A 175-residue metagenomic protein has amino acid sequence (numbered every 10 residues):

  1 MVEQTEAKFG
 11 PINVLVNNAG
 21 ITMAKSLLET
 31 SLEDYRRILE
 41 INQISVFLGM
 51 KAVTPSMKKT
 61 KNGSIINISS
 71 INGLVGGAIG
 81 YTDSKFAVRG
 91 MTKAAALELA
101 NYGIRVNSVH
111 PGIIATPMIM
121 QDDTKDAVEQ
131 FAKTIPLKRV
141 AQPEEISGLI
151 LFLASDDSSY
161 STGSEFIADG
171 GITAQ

Functional and structural regions predicted by a protein language model:
G10, A100, R105, S161-G163: Short, small/polar-rich loop/turn modules that mediate ligand/substrate recognition or access, typified
S26-L27, D34-R36, I119, A127 (+1 more regions): Substrate-binding pocket helix/loop in short-chain dehydrogenase/reductase
M50, S84, T92: Active-site helix of classical SDR
P55, L97-N101, S159: Alpha-helical segment proximal to the catalytic Tyr-Lys
S70: Residue(s) in the substrate-gating loop at a strand-loop-helix junction that position the organic substrate next
L74, H110-Q121: Short, flexible catalytic-loop segment of classical short-chain dehydrogenase/reductase
S108, Q130-D157, S161, A168-G170: C-terminal helical subdomain
